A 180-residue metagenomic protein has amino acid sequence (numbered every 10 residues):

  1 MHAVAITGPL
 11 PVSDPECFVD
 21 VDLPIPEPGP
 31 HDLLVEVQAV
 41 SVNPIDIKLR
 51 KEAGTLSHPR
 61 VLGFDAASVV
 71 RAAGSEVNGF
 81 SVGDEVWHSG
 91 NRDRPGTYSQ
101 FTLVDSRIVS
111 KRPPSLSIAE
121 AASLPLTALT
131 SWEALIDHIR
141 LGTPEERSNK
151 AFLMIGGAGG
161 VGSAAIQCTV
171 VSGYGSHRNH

Functional and structural regions predicted by a protein language model:
M1-H2: Eukaryotic N-terminal low-complexity, Ser/Thr- and Lys/Arg-rich leader segments that predominantly function as
L10-D20, P30, P44-I45, N78: Short N-terminal binding/cap micro-motifs at the start of the first secondary-structure element
D14-V21, K51-E52, A134: Short gly/ser/thr-rich secondary-structure transition/capping motifs
P24-S41, K51-P95: Glycine-rich beta-strand-centered segment in the early N-terminal region that forms part of a ligand/cofactor-binding
D32-V40, S106-R147: Extended, non-globular alpha-helical segments
D93-S106: A structural motif shared across PLP-dependent enzymes of the aminotransferase-like
A128-H180: Mid-domain Rossmann-like dinucleotide-binding core that forms the NAD(H)/NADP(H) cofactor-binding site
